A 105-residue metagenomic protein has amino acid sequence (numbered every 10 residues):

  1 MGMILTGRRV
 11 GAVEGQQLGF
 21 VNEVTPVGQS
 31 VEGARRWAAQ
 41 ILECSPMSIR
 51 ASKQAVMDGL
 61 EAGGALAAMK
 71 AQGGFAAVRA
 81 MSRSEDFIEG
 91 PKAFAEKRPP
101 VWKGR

Functional and structural regions predicted by a protein language model:
M1-R8: Short helix- or helix-capping micro-motifs that position conserved polar/aromatic residues at function-defining sites
M3, A55, G59, A76-S82: Helix-loop "lid/cap" segments that line or gate small-molecule binding pockets
R8-E14: Short, glycine/polar-rich helix-capping loops at beta-to-alpha or helix-loop-helix junctions that flank or form
A12, V21-M69, W102-R105: C-terminal long alpha-helix characteristic of the crotonase
G15, S52, F94: Terminal peptide-recognition signature
L18-G19, K97: Structural motif
R83-F87, A93: Interdomain hinge/lid region at the active-site interface of Rossmann-like NAD(P)-dependent oxidoreductases
K92-R105: Terminal low-complexity tails and localization/encapsulation signals of metabolic enzymes
